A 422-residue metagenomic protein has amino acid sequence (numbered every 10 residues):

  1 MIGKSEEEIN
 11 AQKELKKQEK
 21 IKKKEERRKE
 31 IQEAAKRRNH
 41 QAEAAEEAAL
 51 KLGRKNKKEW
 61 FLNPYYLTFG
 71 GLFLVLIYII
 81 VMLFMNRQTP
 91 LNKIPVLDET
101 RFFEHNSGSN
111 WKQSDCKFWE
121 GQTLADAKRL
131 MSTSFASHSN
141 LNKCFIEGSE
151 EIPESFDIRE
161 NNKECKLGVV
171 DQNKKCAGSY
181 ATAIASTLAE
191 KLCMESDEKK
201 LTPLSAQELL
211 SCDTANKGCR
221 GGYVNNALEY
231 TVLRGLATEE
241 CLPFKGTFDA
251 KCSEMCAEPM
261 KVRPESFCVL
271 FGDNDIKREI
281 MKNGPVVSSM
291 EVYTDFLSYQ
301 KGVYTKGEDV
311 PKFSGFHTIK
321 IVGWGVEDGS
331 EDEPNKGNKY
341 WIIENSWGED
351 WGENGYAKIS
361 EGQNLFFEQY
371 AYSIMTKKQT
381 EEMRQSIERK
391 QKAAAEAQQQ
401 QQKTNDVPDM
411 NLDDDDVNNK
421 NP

Functional and structural regions predicted by a protein language model:
M1-Q41: N-terminal targeting leaders characterized by basic, low-complexity, disordered sequences that direct proteins
E6-E8, E43-E46, A189-E190, E208: Acidic-residue sensor for enzyme active/binding pockets
A11-L15, E19-K22, E47-L50, N63-L67 (+2 more regions): Alpha-helical segments embedded in low-complexity/disordered contexts
L15, I21, A35, E43-A44 (+3 more regions): Intrinsic structural disorder/low-complexity segments
K29-A35, A42-A49, A395-Q398, D415-K420: Low-complexity, intrinsically disordered tandem-repeat tracts enriched in small/polar residues
A44-W60: Juxtamembrane low-complexity tails/linkers enriched in Ser/Thr-Pro and polybasic
P64-Y65, L72-P422: Catalytic-core signature of thiol
